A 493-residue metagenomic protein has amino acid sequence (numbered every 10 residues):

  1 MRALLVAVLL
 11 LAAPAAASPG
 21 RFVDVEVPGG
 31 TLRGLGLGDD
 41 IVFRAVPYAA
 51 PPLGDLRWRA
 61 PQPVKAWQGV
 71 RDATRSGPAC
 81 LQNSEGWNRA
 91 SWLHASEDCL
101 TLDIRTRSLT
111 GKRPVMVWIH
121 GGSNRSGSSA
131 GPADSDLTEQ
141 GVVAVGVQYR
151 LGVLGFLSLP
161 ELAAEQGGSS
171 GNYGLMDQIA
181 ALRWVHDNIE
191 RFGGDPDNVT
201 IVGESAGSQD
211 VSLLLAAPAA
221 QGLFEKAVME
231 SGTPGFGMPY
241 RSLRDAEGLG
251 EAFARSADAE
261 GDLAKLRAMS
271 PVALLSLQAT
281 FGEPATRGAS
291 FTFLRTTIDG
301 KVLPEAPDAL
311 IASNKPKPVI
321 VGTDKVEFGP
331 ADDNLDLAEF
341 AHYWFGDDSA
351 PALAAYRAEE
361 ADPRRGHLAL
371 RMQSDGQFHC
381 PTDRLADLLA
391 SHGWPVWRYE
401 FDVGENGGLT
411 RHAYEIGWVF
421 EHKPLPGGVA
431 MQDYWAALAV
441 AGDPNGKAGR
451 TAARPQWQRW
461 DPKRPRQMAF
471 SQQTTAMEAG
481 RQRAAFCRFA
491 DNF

Functional and structural regions predicted by a protein language model:
A17-N172, D324-F328, L425-Y434, A439-T451 (+2 more regions): Non-catalytic accessory segments of hydrolases
L81, A95, H379-F493: Mobile gating loops/cap/lid regions near enzyme active sites that modulate substrate access
W87-A90, D187, Q221, E230-Y343 (+1 more regions): Substrate-access "cap/lid" subdomains that shape and gate the entrance to catalytic or ligand-binding pockets
C99, S169-E190, G248: Alpha/beta-hydrolase active-site loop
P114, G193-E204: Alpha/beta-hydrolase fold nucleophile elbow
G121, Y173-D177, S205-S208: Active-site loop->helix "elbow" adjoining a glycine-rich segment at hydrolase catalytic centers
G203-A206, S231: Catalytic nucleophile serine of serine hydrolases, specifically the conserved "nucleophile elbow" pentapeptide
S208-A220: Short glycine-enriched nucleophile-adjacent loop and the immediately C-terminal alpha-helix near the catalytic center
